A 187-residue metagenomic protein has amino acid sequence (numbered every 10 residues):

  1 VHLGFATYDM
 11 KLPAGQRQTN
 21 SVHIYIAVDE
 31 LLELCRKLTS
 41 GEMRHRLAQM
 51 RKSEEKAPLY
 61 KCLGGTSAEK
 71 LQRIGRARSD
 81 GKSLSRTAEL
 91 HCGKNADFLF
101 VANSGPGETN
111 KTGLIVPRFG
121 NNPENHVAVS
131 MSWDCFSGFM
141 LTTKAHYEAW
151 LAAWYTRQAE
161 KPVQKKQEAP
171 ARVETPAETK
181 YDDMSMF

Functional and structural regions predicted by a protein language model:
G4, T19-S21, E69-L71, Y155: Terminal targeting/leader modules
T7-A27, L114-V129: A cross-kingdom feature marking solvent-exposed beta-strand/loop segments within repeated, beta-rich binding/scaffold
K11-R44, K52: Compact, well-ordered interaction domains used in eukaryotic information-processing assemblies
I24-A27, E89-N95, A128-C135: Short, low-complexity cationic-aromatic patches
S40-A68, A149-T175: Short glycine-rich, low-complexity/disordered patches
K56-H126: Short, solvent-exposed interaction modules
G107-F187: Mixed-charge, glycine-accented linear interaction segment located at domain edges/termini
